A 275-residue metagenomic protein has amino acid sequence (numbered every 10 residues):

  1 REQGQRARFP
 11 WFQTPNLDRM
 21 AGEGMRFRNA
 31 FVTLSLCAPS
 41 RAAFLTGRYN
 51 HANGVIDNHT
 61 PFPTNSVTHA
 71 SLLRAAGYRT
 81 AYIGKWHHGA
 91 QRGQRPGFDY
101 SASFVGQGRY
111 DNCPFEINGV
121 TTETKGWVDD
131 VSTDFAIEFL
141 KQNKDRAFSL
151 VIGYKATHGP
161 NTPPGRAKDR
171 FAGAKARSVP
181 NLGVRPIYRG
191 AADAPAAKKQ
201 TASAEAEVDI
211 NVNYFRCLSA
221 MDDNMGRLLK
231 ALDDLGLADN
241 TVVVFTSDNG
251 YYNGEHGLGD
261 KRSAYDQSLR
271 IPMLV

Functional and structural regions predicted by a protein language model:
R1-M25, D57: Active-site-proximal N-terminal segment of extracellular/periplasmic enzymes that hydrolyze or transfer
R1-W11, S35, F104-W127, V131 (+2 more regions): Active-site-proximal cap/lid insertion segments
T14-L17, R41-A42, S66, A70 (+4 more regions): Extracytoplasmic/secreted envelope proteins and their assembly/folding machinery, especially bacterial periplasmic
M20, A70-L73, L232: Hydrophobic alpha-helical packing residues
E23-R28, A75-A81, G97-Y100, K144-L150 (+1 more regions): Loop/turn elements at helix/coil->beta-strand transitions in domains of secreted/extracellular proteins
R26, Y49, R79, K85-H87 (+3 more regions): Catalytic metal-binding/acid-base residues of hydrolase active sites
F31-V32, G84, G153: Residue-level recognition of beta-strand->loop/alpha-helix junctions
A43-S132, P160-P164: Catalytic-site neighborhoods of secreted/periplasmic enzymes that process anionic sulfate/phosphate groups
